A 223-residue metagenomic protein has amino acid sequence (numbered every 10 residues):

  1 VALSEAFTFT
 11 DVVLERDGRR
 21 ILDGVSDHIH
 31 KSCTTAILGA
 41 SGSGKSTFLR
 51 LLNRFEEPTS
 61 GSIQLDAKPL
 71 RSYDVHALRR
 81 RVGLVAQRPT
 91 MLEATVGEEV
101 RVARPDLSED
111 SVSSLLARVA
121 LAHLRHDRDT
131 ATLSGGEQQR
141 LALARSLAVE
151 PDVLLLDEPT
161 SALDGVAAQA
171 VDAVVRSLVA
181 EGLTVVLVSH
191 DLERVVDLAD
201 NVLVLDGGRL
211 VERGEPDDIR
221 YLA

Functional and structural regions predicted by a protein language model:
N53: Helix-to-loop junction immediately C-terminal to a conserved catalytic motif
P69-G83, A180: ABC ATPase NBD coupling module
E109-R125: Conserved ABC ATPase "signature" region
D129-L133, E137: Conserved ABC ATPase signature
L154-D157: Catalytic Walker B motif of ABC-type/P-loop ATPase nucleotide-binding domains
G165-A167: Helix N-cap at the start of a conserved alpha-helix in ABC-type nucleotide-binding domains
S189-H190: H-loop/switch region of ABC-family ATPase nucleotide-binding domains
